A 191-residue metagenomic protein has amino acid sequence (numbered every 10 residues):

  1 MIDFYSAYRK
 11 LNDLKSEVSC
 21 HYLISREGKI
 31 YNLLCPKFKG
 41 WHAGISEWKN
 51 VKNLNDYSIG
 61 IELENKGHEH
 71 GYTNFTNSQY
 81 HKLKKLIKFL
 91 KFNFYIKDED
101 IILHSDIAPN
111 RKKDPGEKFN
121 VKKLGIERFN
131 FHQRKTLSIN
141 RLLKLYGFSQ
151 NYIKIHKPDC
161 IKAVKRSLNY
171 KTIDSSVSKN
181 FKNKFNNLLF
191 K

Functional and structural regions predicted by a protein language model:
M1-Y95, E99: Active-site-adjacent loop/helix surface patches within enzyme catalytic domains that shape the substrate-binding cleft
Y72-K191: Basic/polar, cationic surfaces and motifs that engage anionic cell-wall and phosphate/carboxylate ligands
